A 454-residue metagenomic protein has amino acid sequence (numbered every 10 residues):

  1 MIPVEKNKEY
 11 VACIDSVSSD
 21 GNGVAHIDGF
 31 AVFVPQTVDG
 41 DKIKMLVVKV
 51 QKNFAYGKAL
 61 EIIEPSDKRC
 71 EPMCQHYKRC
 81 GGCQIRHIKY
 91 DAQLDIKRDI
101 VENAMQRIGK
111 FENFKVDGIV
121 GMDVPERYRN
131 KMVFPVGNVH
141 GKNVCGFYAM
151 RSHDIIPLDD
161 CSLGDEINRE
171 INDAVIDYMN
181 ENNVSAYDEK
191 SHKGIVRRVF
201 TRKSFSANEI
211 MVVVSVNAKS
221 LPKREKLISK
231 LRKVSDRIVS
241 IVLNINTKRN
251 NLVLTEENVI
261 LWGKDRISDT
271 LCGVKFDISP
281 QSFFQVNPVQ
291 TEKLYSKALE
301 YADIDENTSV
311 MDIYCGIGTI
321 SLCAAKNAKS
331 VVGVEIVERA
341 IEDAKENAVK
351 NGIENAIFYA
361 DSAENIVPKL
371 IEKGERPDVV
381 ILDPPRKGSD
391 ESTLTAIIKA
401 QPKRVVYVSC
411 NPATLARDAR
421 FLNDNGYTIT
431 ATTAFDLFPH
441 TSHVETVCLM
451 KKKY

Functional and structural regions predicted by a protein language model:
M1-H76, N365: Terminal RNA-binding accessory module
I2-K8, S19, K223-Y454: Rossmann-like S-adenosyl-L-methionine
G23-D28, G146-A149, V213-S215, A344: Short, acidic/hydrophobic/Gly-rich beta-strand patch recurrent on exposed beta strands that often constitutes part
G40, G164, N287: Short, conserved phosphate/pyrophosphate- and ester-handling motifs at nucleotide-, phospho-/glycolipid
V48-V50, P135-V139, R202-S206, K453: Short beta-strand micro-motifs enriched in acidic
L60-P72, K78-A186, S206, L221: Extended interfacial segments that mediate partner engagement and assembly in macromolecular machines
D117-P125, E189, R198-R202, A434-L437: Short, solvent-exposed loop/turn elements at beta->coil junctions and helix N-caps that rim active or binding pockets
T201, N208-N217, K275-S279, V379: Short, aliphatic-rich beta-strand segments
